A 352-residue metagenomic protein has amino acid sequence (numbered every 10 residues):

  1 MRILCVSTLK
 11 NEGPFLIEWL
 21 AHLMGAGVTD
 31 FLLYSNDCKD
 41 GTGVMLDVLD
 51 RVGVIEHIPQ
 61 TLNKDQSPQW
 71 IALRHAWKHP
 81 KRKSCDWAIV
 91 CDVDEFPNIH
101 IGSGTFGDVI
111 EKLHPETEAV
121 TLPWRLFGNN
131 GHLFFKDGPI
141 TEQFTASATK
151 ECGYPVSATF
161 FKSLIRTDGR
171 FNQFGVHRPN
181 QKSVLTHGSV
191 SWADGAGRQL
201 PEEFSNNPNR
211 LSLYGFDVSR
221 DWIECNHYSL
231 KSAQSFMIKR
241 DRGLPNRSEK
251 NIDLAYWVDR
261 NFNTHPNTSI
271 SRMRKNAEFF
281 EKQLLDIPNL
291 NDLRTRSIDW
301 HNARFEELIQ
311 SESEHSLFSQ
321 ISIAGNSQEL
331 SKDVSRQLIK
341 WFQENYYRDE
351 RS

Functional and structural regions predicted by a protein language model:
M1-A21: N-proximal low-complexity "stem/linker" segments adjacent to membrane-targeting elements
A21-D30: Short, acidic, metal-binding catalytic loop of nucleotide-sugar glycosyltransferases
T29, D86, E118: Short acidic/polar active-site loop segments enriched in Thr and Asp
T29-D37, H57-L62: Short beta-strand/loop segment that forms part of the nucleotide-sugar
G41-A88, N98-I101: Active-site-proximal specificity loops/subdomain of glycosyltransferases
D92-F96: The conserved acidic donor/metal-binding loop of glycosyltransferases
I99-N326: Catalytic-site signature of metal-activated, phosphate-bearing donor transferases, centered on the GT-A/GT-A-like
E314-S352: C-terminal non-catalytic accessory extensions
